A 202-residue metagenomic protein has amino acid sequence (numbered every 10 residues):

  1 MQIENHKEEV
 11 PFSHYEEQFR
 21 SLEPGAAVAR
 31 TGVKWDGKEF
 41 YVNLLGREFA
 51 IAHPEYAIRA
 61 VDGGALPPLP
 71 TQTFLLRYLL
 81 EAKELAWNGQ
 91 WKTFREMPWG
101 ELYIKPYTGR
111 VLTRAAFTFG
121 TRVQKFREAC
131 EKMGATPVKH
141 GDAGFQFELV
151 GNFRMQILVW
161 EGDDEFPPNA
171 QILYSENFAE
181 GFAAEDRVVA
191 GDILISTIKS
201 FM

Functional and structural regions predicted by a protein language model:
M1-K38, T71, L79-M133: Short Lys/Arg-enriched alpha/beta "domain-start" segment
M1-Y15, G37, E55, G64 (+5 more regions): Charge-rich alpha-helical segments
A26-H53, T136-E161: Amphipathic, interaction-prone secondary-structure segments
R47-T73, W160-E185: Intrinsically disordered, low-complexity regulatory segments enriched in Ser/Thr/Pro and charged residues
F49, Y103-V111, A115, H140-G141 (+1 more regions): Domain-length accessory/inserted modules outside core catalytic folds
V61, A65, A116, A143 (+1 more regions): Short, charged/polar micro-motifs that form catalytic or ligand-binding hotspots
L66-N88, S175-M202: Ampiphathic alpha-helical segments that act as solvent-exposed interaction surfaces
T121-E180: Conserved binding-pocket/active-site segment within a compact domain
